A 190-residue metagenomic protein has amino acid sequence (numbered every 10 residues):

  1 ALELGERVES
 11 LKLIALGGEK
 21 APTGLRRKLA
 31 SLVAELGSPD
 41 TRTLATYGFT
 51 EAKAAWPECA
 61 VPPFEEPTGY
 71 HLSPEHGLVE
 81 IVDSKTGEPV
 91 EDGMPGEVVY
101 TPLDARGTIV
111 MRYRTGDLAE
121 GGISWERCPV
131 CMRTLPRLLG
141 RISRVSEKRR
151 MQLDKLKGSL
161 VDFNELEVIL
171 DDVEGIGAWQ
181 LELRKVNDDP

Functional and structural regions predicted by a protein language model:
A1-P190: Active-site glycine/GP-rich loop and adjacent strand/helix microenvironment that borders small-molecule binding pockets
